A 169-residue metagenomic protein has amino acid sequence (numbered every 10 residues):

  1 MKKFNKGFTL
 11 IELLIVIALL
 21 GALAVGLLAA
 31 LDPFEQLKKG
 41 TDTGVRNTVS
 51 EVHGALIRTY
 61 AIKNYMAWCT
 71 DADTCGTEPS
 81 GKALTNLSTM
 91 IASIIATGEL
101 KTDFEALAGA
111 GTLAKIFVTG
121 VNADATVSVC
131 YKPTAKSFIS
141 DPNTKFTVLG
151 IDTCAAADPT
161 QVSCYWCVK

Functional and structural regions predicted by a protein language model:
M1-L31: N-terminal single-pass transmembrane signal-anchor helix
F4, A29-S50: Aliphatic-rich helix starts adjacent to a transmembrane/signal segment
L20, V49-R58: Short, contiguous, well-ordered secondary-structure segments
G54-T74, G98-G109: Alpha-helix exit/C-cap motif
T70-T85, F146-P159: Surface-exposed intrinsically disordered loops and tails
K82, T89, S93-F104, G111-T112: Short glycine-centered helix-capping/turn motifs at secondary-structure transition points
G111-V121: Short, surface-exposed beta-strand/loop micro-motifs that present aromatic residues
V121-K169: Short, surface-exposed interaction loops/tails
